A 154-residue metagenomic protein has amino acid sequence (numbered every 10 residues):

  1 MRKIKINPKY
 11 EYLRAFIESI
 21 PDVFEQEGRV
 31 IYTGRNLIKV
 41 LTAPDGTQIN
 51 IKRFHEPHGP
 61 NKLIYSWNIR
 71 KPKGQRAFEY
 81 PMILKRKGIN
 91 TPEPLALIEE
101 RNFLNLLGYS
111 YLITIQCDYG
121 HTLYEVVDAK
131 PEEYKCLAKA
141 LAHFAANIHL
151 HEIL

Functional and structural regions predicted by a protein language model:
M1-R29: Juxta-kinase regulatory segment immediately upstream of eukaryotic protein kinase catalytic domains
E18-L123, H143-L150: Conserved ATP-binding subdomain of kinase catalytic cores across diverse folds
G74, L107, K130, Y134-A138: Short capping loops/turns at secondary-structure boundaries
T122-P131: AlphaC helix of the protein kinase catalytic domain
E132-L154: Conserved kinase catalytic-core segment
